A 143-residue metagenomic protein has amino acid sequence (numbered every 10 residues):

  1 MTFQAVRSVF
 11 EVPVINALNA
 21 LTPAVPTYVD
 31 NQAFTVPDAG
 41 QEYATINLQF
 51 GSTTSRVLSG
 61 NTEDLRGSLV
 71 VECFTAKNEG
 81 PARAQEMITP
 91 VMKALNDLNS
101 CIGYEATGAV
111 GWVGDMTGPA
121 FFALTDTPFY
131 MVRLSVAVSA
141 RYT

Functional and structural regions predicted by a protein language model:
M1-Y28, V36, Q49-T143: Charged, amphipathic alpha-helical segments and their flanking helix caps
Q32: Basic- and aromatic-lined ligand-binding clefts that recognize polyanionic substrates
Q41-L48: Short, well-ordered secondary-structure micro-motifs within conserved domains or adaptor modules
